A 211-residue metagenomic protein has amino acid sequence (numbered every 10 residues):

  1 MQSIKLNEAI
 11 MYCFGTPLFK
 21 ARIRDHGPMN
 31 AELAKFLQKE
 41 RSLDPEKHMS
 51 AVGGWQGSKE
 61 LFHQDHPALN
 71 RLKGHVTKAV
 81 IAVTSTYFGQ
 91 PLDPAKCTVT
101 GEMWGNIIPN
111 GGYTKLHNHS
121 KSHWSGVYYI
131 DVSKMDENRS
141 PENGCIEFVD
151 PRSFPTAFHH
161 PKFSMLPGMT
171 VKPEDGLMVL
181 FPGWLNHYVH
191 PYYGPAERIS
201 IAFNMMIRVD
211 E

Functional and structural regions predicted by a protein language model:
Q2-L92, Y113: Non-heme Fe(II)/2-oxoglutarate
F36, E40, S133, R208: Phosphate/oxyanion-binding loops and surfaces in catalytic or ligand/nucleic-acid-binding neighborhoods
Q90-E102: A short coil-to-beta-strand element that immediately follows conserved catalytic motifs
V99-M178, I207: Catalytic core of non-heme Fe(II) oxygenases with the double-stranded beta-helix
T114-H117, H187-G194: Short beta-strand His + acidic residue motifs that chelate non-heme Fe in jelly-roll/DSBH and cupin folds
S125-Y128, P195-E211: A short hydrophobic beta-strand segment most commonly corresponding to one strand of the jelly-roll/cupin
L180-W184: Short, proline-centered helix/strand-breaking motifs
